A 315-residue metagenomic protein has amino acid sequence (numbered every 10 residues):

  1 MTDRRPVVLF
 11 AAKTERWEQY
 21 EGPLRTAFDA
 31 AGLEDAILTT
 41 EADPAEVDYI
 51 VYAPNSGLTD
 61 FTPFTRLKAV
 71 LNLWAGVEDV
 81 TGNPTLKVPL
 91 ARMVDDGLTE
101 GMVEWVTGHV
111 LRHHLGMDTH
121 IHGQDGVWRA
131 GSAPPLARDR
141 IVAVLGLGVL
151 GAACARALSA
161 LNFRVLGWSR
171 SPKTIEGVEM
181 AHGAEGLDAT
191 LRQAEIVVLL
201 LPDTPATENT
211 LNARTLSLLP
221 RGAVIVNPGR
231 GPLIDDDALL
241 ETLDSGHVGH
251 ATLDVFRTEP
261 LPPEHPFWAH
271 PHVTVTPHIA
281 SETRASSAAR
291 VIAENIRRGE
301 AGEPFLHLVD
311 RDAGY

Functional and structural regions predicted by a protein language model:
M1-D48: N-terminal glycine-/charge-rich "phosphate-binding" loop or analogous flexible N-terminal tail
Q19-Y20, M93, G97-M102, T119-H120 (+1 more regions): C-terminal helix-to-coil terminal segments
D35-E46, T59-D60, V178-Q193: Short acidic low-complexity segments
D48-G123: Phosphate/diphosphate ligand-binding glycine-rich loop within oxidoreductases
H109-A133, S286-S287, I292, R298: A charged, well-structured terminal subsegment
T119-A153, M180: Glycine-rich NAD(P)-binding loop of Rossmann-like domains
L161-G177: NAD(P)-binding Rossmann-fold cofactor-contacting core
P172-P266: Rossmann-like adenosine-cofactor binding region
